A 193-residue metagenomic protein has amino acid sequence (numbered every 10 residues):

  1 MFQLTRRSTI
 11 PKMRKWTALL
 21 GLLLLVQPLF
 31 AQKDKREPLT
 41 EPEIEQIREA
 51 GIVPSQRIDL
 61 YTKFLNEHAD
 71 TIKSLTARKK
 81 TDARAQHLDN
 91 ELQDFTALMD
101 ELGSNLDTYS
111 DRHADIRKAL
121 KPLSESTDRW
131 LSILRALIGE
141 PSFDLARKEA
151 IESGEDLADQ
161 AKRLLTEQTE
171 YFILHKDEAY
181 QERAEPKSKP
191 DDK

Functional and structural regions predicted by a protein language model:
M1-M13: N-terminal secretory signal peptides that target proteins for export/translocation
R7-S8, L20, E41: Helix-centric, low-specificity signal for extended rod-like, repetitive segments
S8-T9, W16-T17, E185: Small/flexible residues
I10-P11, A18-L19, I151: General helical structural elements
R14-A18, L120-K121: Short, surface-exposed loop and linker segments with low hydrophobicity and enrichment for Pro/Ser/Thr
T17-P28: Bacterial N-terminal signal peptides
Q32-K193: Long, charged/polar, soluble alpha-helical segments
